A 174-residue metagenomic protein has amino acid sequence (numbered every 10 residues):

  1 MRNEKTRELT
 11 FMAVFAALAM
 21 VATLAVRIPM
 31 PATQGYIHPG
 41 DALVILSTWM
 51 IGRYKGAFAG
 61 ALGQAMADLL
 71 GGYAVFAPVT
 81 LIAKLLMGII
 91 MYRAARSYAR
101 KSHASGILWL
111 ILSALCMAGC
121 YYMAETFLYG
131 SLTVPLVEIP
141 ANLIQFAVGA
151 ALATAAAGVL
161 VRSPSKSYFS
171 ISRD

Functional and structural regions predicted by a protein language model:
M1-D174: Loop-helix junctions at membrane interfaces
